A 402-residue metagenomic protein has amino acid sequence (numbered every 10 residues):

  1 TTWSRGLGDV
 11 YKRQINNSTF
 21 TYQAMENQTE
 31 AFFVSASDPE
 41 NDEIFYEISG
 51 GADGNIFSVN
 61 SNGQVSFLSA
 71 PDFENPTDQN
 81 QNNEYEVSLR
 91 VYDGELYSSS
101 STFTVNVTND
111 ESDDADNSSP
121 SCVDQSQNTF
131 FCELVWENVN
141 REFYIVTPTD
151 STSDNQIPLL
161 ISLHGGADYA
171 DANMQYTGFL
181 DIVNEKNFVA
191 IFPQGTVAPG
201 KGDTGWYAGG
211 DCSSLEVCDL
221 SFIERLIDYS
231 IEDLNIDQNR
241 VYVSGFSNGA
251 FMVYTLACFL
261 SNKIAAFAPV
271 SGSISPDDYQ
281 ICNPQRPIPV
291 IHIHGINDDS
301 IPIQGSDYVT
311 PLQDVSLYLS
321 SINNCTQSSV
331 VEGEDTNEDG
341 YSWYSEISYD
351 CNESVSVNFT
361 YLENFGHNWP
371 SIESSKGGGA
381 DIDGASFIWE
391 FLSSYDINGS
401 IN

Functional and structural regions predicted by a protein language model:
T1-Y11: Single conserved hydrophobic/aromatic residue that forms the stacking wall/gate of nucleotide- or nucleobase-binding
R13-D113: Acidic, turn/loop-rich segments in luminal/extracellular domains of secretory-pathway and cell-surface proteins
D114-L159, E185, S244-A268, G272-I274 (+6 more regions): A domain-start/cap signature at the N-terminus of enzymes
W136-T147, D154-Y242, M252-T255, F259 (+2 more regions): Serine-hydrolase catalytic machinery in alpha/beta-hydrolase-like enzymes
I161-L163, V270, L362: Alpha/beta-hydrolase
Q285-V290, E353-V357: Short, proline-enriched alpha-helix->beta-strand connector loops that line the catalytic pocket of alpha/beta-hydrolase
H292-H294, D298: Short beta-strand/loop motif that positions the catalytic acidic residue of the alpha/beta-hydrolase fold
D298-I301, H367-N368: Acidic catalytic loop of the alpha/beta-hydrolase fold
